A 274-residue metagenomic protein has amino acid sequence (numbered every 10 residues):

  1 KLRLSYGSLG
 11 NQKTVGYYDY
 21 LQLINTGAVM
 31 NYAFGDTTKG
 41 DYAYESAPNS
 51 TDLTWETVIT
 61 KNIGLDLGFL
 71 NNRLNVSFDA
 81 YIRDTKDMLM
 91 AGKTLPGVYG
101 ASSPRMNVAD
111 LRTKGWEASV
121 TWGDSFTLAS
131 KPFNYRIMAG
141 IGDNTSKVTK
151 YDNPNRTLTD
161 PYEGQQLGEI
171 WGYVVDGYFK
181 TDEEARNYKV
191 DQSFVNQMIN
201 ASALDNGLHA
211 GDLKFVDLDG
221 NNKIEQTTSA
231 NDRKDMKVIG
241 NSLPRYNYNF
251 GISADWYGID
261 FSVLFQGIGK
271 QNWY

Functional and structural regions predicted by a protein language model:
K1-V174: Extracellular/periplasmic, surface-exposed regions of secreted and cell-surface proteins
K13-T14, D182-E183, S262-L264, Q271-W273: Short helix/loop capping segments that flank catalytic or ligand/cofactor-binding pockets
Y18, W116, S125-G240, W273: Conserved small-residue
T85-K86, K270-N272: A short local loop/turn or secondary-structure capping micro-motif enriched for an aromatic residue
N134-R136, N241-G269: Conserved C-terminal beta-signal and adjacent last beta-strands/turns of outer-membrane beta-barrel proteins
